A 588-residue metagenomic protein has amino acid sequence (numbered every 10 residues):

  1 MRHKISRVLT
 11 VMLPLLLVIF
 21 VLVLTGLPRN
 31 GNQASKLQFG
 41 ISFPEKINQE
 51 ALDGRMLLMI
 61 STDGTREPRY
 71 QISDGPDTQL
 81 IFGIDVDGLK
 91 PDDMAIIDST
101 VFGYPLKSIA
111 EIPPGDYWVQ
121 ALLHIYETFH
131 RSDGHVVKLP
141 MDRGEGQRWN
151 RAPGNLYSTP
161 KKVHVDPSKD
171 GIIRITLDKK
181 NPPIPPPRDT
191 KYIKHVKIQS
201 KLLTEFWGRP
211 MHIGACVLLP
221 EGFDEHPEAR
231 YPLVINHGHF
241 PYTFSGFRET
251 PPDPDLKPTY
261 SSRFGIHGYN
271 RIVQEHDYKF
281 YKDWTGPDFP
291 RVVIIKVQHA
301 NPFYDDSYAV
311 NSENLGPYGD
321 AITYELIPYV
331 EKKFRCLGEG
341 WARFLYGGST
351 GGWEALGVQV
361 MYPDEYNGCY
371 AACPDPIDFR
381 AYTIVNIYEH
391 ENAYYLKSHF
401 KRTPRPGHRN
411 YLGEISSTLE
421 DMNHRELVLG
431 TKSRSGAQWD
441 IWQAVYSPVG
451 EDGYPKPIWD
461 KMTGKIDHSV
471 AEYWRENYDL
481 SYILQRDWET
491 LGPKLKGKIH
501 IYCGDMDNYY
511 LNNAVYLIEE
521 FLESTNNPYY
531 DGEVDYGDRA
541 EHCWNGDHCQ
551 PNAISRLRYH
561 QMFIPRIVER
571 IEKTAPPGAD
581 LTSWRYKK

Functional and structural regions predicted by a protein language model:
M1-R7: N-terminal secretory signal peptides that target proteins for export/translocation
R7-V18, V137-Q147: Sec-dependent signal peptide recognition, specifically the positively charged N-region followed immediately by
V8-K36: Bacterial Sec-dependent signal peptides at the C-terminal "C-region" and cleavage site
F20, Q38, D224-H226: N-terminal processing/targeting junctions
A34-F43, Q49-L57, H212-C216, I235: Contiguous beta-strand segments within globular domains
T62-F102, K107-K588: Non-catalytic cap/lid and distal C-terminal segments of serine-dependent acyl enzymes
